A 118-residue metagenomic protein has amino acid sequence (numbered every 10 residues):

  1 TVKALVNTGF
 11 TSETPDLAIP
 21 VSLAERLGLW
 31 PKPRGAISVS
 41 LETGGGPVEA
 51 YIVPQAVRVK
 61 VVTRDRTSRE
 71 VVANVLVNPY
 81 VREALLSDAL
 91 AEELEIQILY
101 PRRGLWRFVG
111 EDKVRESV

Functional and structural regions predicted by a protein language model:
T1-V118: Pepsin/retropepsin-fold aspartyl endopeptidases
